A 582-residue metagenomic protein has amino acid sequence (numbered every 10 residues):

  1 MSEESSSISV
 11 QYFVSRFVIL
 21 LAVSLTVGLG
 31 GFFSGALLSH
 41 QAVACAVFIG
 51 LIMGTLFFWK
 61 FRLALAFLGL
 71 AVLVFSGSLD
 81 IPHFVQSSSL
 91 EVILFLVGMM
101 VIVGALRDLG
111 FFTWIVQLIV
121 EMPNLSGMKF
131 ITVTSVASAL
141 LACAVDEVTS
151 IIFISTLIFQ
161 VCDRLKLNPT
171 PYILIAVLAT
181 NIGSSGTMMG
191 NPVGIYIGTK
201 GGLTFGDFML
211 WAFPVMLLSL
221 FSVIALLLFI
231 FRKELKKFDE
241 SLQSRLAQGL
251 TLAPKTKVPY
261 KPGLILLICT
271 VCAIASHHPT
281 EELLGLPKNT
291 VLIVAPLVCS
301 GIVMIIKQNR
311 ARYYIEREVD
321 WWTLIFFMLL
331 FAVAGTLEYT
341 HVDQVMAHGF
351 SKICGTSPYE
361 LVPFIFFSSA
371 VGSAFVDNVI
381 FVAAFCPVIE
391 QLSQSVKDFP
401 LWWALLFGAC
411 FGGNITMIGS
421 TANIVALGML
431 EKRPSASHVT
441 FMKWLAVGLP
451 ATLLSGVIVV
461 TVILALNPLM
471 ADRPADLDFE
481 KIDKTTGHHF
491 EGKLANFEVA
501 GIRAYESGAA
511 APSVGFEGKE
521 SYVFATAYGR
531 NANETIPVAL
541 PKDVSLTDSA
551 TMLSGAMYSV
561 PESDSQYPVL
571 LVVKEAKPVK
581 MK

Functional and structural regions predicted by a protein language model:
M1-R107, W114, P214-L220, I224-H348 (+2 more regions): Hydrophobic transmembrane alpha-helices of multi-pass small-molecule transporters
A64, L79-T170, W322-D398: Membrane-embedded alpha-helical segments and adjacent helix-loop junctions characteristic of multi-pass solute
L125-V133, D163-I175, L203-F213, Q394-A404 (+1 more regions): Membrane-interface alpha-helices at helix entry/exit sites of multi-pass transporters
A142-I152, P169-G206, V223-F229, A370-C386 (+2 more regions): Alpha-helical transmembrane segments and, especially, the helix-loop junctions at the ends of these helices
F479, L540-S563, K582: Extra-cytoplasmic beta-strand recognition segments
A510-A532: Short carbohydrate-recognition loop motifs
F524-T547, K577-M581: Secreted extracellular polysaccharide-interacting domains
S563-E575: Beta-strand acidic-aromatic groove motif in beta-rich domains, primarily in extracellular
